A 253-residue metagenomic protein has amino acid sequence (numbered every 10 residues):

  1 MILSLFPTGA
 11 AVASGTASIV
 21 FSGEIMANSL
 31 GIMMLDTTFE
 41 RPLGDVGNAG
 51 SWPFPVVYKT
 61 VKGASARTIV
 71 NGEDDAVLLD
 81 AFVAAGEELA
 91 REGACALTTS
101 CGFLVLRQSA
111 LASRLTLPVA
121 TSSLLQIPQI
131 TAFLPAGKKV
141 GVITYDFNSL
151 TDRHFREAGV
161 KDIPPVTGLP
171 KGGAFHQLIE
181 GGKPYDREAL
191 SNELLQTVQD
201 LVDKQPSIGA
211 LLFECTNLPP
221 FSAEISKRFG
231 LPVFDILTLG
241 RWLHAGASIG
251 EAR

Functional and structural regions predicted by a protein language model:
L3-F6, A13, S18-V77, T144-Y185: N-terminal glycine-rich anion-binding loop in soluble enzyme alpha/beta folds
F21-E24, M33, A210-P220, S226 (+1 more regions): C-terminal and late-domain segments of enzyme folds
T38, A96-Q108, S123-Q126, Y145-S149 (+2 more regions): Gly/Ser/Thr-rich loops at beta-strand to alpha-helix junctions that form or flank small-molecule/cofactor-binding
N71-A85, L190-T197: Glycine-rich, highly charged phosphate/nucleotide-binding loops
D80-A85, F103-A110: N-terminal active-site wall of soluble small-molecule enzyme domains
A90, T131, V202-K204: Non-catalytic positions within long, well-ordered alpha-helices that form the structural scaffold/packing of enzyme
A112-L134, K227-W242: Short, acidic/small-residue loops that bind anionic groups at enzyme active sites
A189-A223: Charge-patterned, long linear interaction tracts outside catalytic cores
